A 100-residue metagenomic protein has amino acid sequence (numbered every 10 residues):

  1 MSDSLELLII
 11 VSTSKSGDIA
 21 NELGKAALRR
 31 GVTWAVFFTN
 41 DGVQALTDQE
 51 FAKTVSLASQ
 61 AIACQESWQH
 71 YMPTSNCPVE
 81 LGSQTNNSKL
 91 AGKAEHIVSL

Functional and structural regions predicted by a protein language model:
M1-L5, L28-R29: Glycine-rich phosphate/diphosphate-binding loops that line cofactor/substrate pockets in enzymes
E6-D18, T39-G42: Short, glycine-rich nucleotide/cofactor-binding loops
L7, T33-W34, A61: Hydrophobic anchor at the start of a short beta-strand that flanks the dinucleotide cofactor-binding loop
S16-G31, V36: Histidine-anchored nucleotide/phosphate-binding helix
V32, N40, Q44-K53: N-terminal positively charged helical leader segments and presequences
F51-S75: A glycine-rich helix N-cap at a beta->alpha junction
P73-L100: C-terminal structural segments of small proteins and small subunits
